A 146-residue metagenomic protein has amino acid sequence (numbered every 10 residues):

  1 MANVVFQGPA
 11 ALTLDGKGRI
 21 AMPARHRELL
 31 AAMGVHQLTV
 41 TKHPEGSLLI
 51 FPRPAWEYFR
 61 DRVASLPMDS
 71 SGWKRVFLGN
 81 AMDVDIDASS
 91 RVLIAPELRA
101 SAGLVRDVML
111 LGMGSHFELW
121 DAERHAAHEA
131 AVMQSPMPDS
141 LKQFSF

Functional and structural regions predicted by a protein language model:
M1-A10, G16-K17, H26-V84, A88-S89 (+1 more regions): Flexible "stalk/tail and boundary" regions
